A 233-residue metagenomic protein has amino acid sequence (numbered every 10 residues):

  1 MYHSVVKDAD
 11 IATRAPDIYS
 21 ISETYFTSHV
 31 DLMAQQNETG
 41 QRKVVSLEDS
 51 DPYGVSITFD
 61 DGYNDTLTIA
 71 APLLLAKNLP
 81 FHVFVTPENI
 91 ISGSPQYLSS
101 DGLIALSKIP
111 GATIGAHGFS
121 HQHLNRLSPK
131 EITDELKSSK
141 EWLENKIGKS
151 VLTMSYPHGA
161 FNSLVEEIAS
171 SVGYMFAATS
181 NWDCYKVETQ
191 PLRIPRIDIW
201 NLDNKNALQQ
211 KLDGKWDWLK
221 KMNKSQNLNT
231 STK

Functional and structural regions predicted by a protein language model:
M1-T58, N64-D65, R126-K233: C-terminal active-site subregion of NodB/CE4 polysaccharide deacetylases
S4-V5, I114-H121: Histidine-centered catalytic micro-motifs
A34-Q36, A71-L79, L98-G115, S170: Acidic (Asp/Glu)-rich catalytic clusters
D49-S56, T66-I69, L79-N89: A structural preference for long, well-packed, hydrophobic secondary-structure segments
Y63-N64, S120: Short active-site segment of divalent metal-dependent hydrolases/proteases that encodes the spacing between
T66-A71, I90-P110, K137, W182: Alpha-helical scaffolding within the catalytic cores of extracellular/periplasmic polymer-degrading hydrolases
V83, A116, A178-T179: Hydrophobic residues in well-ordered beta-strands that form the structural core
E88-S92, H123, H158-A160: Short histidine/acidic/glycine/proline-rich micro-motifs that form metal- and phosphate-coordinating active-site loops
